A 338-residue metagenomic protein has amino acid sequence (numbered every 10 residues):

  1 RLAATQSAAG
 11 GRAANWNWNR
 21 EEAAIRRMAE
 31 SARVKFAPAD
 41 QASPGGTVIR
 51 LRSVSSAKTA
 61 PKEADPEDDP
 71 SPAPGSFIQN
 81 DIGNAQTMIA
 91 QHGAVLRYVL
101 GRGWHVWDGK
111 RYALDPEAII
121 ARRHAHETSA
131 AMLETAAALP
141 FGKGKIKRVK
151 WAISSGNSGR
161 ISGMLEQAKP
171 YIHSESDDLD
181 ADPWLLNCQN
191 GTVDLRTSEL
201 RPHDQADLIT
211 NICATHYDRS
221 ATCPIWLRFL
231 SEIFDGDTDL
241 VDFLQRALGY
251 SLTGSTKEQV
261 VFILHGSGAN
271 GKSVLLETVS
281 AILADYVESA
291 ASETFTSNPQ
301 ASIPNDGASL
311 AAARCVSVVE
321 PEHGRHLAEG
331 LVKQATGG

Functional and structural regions predicted by a protein language model:
R1-P66, G101-A137: Modules that initiate DNA replication and primer synthesis
K58-A214: Intein modules and their embedded homing endonuclease domains
P61, V287-S292, H326-E329: Acidic/polar loop patches that form or flank catalytic/metal-binding clefts of enzymes that bind anionic ligands
L96-I120, L179, L185, T192-A312: P-loop NTPase catalytic core of nucleic-acid-dependent motor ATPases
A284, A328-G338: Conserved catalytic/switch belt of AAA+ P-loop NTPases
E320: Walker B catalytic acidic pair
H323: Residues immediately C-terminal
